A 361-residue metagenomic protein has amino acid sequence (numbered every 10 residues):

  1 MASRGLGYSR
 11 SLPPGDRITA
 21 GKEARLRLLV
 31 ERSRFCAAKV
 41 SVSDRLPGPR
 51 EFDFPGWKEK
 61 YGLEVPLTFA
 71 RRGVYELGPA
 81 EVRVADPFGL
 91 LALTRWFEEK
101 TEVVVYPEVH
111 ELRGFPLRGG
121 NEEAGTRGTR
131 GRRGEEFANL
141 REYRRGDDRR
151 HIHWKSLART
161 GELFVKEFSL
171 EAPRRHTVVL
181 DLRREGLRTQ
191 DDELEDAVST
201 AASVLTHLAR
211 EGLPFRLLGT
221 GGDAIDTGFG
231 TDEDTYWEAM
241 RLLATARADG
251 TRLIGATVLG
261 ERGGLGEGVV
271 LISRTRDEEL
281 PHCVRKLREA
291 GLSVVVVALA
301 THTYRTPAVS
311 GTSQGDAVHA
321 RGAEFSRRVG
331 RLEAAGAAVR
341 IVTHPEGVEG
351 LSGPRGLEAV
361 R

Functional and structural regions predicted by a protein language model:
M1-G230, G268-I272, K286: An amphipathic, basic-hydrophobic helix/alpha-beta surface used to engage anionic, phosphate-rich ligands or surfaces
E142-R361: Exposed, interaction-prone extracellular/peripheral surfaces
